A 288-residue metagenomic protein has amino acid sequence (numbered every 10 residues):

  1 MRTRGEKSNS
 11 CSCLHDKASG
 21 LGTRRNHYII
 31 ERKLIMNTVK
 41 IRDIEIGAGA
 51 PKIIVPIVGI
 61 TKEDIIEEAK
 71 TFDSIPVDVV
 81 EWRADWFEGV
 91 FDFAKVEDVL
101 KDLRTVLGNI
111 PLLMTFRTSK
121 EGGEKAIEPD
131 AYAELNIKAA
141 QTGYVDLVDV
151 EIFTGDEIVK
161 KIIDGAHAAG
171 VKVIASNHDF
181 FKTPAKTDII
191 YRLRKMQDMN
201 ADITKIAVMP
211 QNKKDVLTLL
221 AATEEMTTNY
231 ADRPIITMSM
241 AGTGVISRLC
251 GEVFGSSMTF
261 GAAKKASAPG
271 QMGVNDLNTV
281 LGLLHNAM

Functional and structural regions predicted by a protein language model:
M1-H27: An anion-binding loop in the catalytic cleft
S10, I60-T61, N212: Alpha-helix N-cap recognition
R25-I35: Short, Lys/Arg-enriched N-terminal segments with co-localized hydrophobic residues within the first ~10-30 amino acids
M36-K40, P129, G273-D276: Short N-terminal or domain-adjacent regulatory/targeting segments
N37-K62: Boundary/entry segment of secreted carbohydrate-active catalytic domains
I53-A168, H178-K182: Active-site beta->alpha loop and helix N-cap motifs at the rims of alpha/beta catalytic domains
L147, I152-M288: Catalytic alpha/beta core domains of metabolic enzymes, predominantly
